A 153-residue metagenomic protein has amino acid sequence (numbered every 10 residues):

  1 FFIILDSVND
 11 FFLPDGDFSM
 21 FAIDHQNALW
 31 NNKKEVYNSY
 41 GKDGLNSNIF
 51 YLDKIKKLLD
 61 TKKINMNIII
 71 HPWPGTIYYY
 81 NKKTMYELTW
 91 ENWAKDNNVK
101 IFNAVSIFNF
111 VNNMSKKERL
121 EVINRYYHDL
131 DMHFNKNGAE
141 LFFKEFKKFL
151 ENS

Functional and structural regions predicted by a protein language model:
F1-N92, A104-K116, N124: Serine-dependent acyl-ester chemistry module
K100-F102: Catalytic histidine neighborhood in serine/cysteine hydrolases with alpha/beta-hydrolase-type architecture
I123-S153: Histidine-centered active-site loop/cap adjacent to the catalytic His in serine esterases/O-acetyl transfer systems
